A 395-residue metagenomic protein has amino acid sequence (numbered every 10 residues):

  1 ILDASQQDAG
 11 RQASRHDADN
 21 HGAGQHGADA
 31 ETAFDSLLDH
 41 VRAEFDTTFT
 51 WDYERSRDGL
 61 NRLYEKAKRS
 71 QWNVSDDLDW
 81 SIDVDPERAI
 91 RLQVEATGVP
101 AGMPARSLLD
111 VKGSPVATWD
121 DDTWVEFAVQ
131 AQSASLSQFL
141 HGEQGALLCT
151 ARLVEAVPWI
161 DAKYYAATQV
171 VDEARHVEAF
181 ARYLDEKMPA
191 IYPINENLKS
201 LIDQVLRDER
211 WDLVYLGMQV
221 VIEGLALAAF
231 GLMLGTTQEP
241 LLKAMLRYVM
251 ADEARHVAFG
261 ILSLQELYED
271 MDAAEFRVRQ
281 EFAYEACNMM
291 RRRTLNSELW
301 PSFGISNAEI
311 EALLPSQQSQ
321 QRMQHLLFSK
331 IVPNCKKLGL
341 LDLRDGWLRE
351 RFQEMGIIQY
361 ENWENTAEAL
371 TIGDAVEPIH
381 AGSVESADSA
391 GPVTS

Functional and structural regions predicted by a protein language model:
I1-R11, R15-A151, E155-K163, E186-P193 (+4 more regions): Terminal targeting/low-complexity segments that flank the catalytic cores of oxidoreductases
G142-C149, H176, I222-A229, H256: Amphipathic, well-ordered alpha-helical segments in soluble domains
C149-L153, A167-T168, L227-M233, M245-Y248 (+1 more regions): A structural feature that tracks compact, well-ordered secondary-structure segments with a strong bias toward
W159, Y164-P189: Carboxylate/His-rich catalytic cores and anion/metal-binding grooves
R175, F180, A254-R255, G260 (+1 more regions): Outer-membrane beta-barrel domain signature
R182-A254, V278-M289: Active-site-proximal alpha-helical scaffolds that flank and shape metal-associated catalytic sites
E196, Q238, L262-E266, A273-F276: Soluble, non-transmembrane catalytic domains of enzymes that act on hydrophobic metabolites at membranes
